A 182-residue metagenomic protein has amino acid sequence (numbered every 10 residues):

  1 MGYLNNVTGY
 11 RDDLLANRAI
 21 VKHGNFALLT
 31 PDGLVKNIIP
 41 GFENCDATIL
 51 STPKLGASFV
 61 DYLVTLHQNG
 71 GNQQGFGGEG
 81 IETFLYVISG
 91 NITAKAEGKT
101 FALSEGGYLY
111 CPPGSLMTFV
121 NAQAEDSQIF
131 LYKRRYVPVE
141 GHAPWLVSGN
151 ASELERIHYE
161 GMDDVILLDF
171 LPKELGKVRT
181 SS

Functional and structural regions predicted by a protein language model:
M1-S58, A124, L131-S181: A short, N-terminal "cap"/entry segment at the start of jelly-roll beta-barrel domains of the cupin/DSBH fold
E43, A57, G77-E79, F101-A102 (+1 more regions): Short solvent-exposed loop/turn micro-motifs enriched in small/polar/acidic residues
D46-K54, S58-I81: Active-site-flanking structural segment that lines cofactor/substrate pockets
T65-Q68, G77-A94, S182: Short, conserved beta-strand element in jelly-roll/cupin
G80, K99, S115-L116, E125: A generic "binding-loop/recognition-motif" signal
F84, E97-G114: Short acidic-glycine-tyrosine-enriched beta hairpin
V120-A122: Asparagine-centered strand-capping/turn motif at beta-strand->loop junctions
